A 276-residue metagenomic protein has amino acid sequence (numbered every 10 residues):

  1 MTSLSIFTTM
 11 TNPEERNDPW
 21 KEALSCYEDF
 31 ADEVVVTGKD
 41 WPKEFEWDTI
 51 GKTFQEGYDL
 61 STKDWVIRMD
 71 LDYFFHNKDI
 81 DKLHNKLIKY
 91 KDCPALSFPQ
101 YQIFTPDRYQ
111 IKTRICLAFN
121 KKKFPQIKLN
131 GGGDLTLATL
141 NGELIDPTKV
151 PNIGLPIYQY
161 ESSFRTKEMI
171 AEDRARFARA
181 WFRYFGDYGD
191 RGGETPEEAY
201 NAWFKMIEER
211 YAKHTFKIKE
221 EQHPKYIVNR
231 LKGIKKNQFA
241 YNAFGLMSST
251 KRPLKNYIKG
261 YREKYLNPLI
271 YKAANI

Functional and structural regions predicted by a protein language model:
L4-E22, C26-R68, K78-D79: Active-site-proximal specificity loops/subdomain of glycosyltransferases
Q55, K78-I276: Catalytic-site signature of metal-activated, phosphate-bearing donor transferases, centered on the GT-A/GT-A-like
D70-F74: The conserved acidic donor/metal-binding loop of glycosyltransferases
